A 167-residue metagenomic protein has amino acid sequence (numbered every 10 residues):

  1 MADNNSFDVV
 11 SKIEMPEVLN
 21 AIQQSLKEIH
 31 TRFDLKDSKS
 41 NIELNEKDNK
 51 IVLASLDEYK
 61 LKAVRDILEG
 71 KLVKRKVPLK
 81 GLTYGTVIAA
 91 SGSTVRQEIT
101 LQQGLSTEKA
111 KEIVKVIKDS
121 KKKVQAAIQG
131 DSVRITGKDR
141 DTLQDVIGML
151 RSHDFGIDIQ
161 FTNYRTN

Functional and structural regions predicted by a protein language model:
D3-P16, N20-Q97, Q102-K109, I113 (+4 more regions): N-terminal intrinsically disordered, cationic/polar leader segments that include organellar targeting peptides
K122-A127: Beta-rich strand-turn-strand
I128-R134: Small/polar glycine-rich anion-binding or flexible loop at a beta-alpha turn
